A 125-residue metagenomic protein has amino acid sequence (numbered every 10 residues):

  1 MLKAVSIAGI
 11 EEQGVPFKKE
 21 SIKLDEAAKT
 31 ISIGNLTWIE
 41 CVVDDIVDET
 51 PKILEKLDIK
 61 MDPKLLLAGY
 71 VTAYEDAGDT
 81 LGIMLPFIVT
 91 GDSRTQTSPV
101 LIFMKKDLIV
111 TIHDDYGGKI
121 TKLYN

Functional and structural regions predicted by a protein language model:
M1-N125: Peripheral, non-transmembrane regulatory/ligand-interaction domains of membrane transport proteins
